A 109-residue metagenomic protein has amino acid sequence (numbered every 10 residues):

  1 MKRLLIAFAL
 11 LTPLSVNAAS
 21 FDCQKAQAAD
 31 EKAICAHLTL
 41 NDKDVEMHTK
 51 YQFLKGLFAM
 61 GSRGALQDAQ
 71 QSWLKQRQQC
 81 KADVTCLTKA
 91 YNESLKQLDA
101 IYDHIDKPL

Functional and structural regions predicted by a protein language model:
L4-V16: Sec-dependent N-terminal signal peptides
V16-L109: N-terminal alpha-helical modules
